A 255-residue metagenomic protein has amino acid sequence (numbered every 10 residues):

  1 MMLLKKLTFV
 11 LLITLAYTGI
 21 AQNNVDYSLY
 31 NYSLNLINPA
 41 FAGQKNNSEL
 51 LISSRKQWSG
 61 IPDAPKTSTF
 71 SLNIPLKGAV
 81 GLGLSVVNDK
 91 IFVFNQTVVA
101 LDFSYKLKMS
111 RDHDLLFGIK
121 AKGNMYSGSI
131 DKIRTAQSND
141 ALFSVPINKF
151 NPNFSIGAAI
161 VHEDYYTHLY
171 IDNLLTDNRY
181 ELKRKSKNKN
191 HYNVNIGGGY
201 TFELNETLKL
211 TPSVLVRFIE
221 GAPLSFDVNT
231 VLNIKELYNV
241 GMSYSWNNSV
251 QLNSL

Functional and structural regions predicted by a protein language model:
M1-D26, Y32, T230: Bacterial Sec-dependent N-terminal signal peptides
Q22-L255: Subset of outer-membrane beta-barrel
